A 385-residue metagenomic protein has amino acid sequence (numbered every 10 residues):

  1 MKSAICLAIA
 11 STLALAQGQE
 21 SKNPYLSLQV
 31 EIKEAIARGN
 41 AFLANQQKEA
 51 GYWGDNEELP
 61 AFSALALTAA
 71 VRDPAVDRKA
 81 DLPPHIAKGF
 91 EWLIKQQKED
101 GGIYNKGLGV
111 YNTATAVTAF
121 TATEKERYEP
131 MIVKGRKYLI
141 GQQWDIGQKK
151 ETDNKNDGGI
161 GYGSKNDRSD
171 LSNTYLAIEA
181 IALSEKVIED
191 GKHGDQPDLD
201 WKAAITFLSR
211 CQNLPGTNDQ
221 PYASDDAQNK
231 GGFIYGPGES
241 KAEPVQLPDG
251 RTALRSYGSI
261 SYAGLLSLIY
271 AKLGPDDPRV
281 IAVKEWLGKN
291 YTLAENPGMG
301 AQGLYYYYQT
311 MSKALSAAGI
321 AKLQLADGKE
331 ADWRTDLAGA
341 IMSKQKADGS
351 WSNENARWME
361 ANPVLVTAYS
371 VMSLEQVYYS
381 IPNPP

Functional and structural regions predicted by a protein language model:
M1-A8: Sec-dependent signal peptide recognition, specifically the positively charged N-region followed immediately by
A8-G18: Hydrophobic h-region of N-terminal signal peptides that target proteins for export in Gram-negative bacteria
G18-R38, Y52-H85, E99-K137, G141-G339 (+1 more regions): An alpha-helical repeat/solenoid feature that recognizes helix-turn-helix modules
Q47-K48, Q97-K98: A non-catalytic alpha/beta surface segment that caps or lines the substrate-entry region of metallo-dependent hydrolase
P83, F90-Q96: Active-site-surrounding "flap" and adjacent substrate/cofactor-binding loops of secreted or lumenal enzymes, prototyped
